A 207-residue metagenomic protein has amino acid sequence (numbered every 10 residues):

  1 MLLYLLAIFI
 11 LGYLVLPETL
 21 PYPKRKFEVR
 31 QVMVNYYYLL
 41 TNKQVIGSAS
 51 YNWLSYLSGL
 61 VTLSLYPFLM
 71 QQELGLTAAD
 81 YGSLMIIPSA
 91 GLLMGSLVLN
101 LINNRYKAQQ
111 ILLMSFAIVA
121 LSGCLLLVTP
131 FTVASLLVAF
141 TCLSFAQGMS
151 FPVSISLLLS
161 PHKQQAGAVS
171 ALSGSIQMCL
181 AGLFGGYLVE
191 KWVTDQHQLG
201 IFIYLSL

Functional and structural regions predicted by a protein language model:
M1-L16: Helix-loop-helix hairpin linking two adjacent transmembrane segments in secondary transporters
P17-A49: Juxtamembrane intracellular "pre-TM" segments in multi-pass secondary transporters
T41-V61, T141-C142: Pair of pore-lining "gating" transmembrane helices in MFS-fold secondary transporters
S64-D80: Short amphipathic helix-loop junctions that connect adjacent transmembrane helices in Major Facilitator Superfamily/SLC
A78-I86, A171: Small-residue hotspots at the loop-to-helix junctions and early N-terminal turns of transmembrane alpha-helices
M94-A108: Helix-to-loop junctions at the C-terminal end of transmembrane segments in multipass secondary transporters
Q109-S154: C-terminal transmembrane helical hairpin of 12-TM major facilitator-type secondary transporters
F145, I155-D195, G200-I203: A late C-terminal transmembrane helix in Major Facilitator Superfamily
